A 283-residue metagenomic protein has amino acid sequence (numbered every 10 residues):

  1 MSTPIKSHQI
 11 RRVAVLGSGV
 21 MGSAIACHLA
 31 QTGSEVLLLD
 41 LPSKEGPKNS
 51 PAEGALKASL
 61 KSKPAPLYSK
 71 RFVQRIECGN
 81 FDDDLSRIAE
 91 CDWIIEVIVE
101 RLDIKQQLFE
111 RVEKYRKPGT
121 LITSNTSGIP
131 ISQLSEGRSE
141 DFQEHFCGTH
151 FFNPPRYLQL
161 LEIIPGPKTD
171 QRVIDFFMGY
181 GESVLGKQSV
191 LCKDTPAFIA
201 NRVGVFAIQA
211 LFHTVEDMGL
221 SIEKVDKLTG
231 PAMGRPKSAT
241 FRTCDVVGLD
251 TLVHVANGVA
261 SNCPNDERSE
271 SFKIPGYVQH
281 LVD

Functional and structural regions predicted by a protein language model:
M1-D283: N-terminal glycine-rich phosphate-binding loop for ADP-containing cofactors
